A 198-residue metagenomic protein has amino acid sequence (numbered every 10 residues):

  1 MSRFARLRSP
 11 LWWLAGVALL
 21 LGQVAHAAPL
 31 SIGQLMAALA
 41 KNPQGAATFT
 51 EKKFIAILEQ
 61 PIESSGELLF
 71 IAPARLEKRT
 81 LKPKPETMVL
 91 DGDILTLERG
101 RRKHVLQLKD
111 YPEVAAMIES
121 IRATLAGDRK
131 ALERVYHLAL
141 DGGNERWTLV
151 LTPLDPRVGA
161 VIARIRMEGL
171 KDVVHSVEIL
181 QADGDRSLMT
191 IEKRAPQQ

Functional and structural regions predicted by a protein language model:
S2-L14: Bacterial N-terminal signal peptides that target proteins for export
W12-G22: Bacterial N-terminal signal peptides
A28-I55, E59-P61, R99-L154, V161: Flexible, processing/modification-adjacent segments and terminal tails in exported/periplasmic/extracellular proteins
F49, L76-R79, L95-L97, L149-L151 (+1 more regions): Short hydrophobic/aromatic-rich beta-strand segments that constitute the beta-sheet cores of beta-sandwich/beta-barrel
Q60-G66, D185: Amphipathic hydrophobic-ligand
E63-S65, K84, D91, G159-R164: Short, surface-exposed coil-to-beta transition loops
E67-E119, S187, K193: An acidic-aromatic
R129-Y136, G142-Q198: Gly/Pro-enriched, hydrophobic low-complexity segments that function as extracytoplasmic propeptides/linkers
